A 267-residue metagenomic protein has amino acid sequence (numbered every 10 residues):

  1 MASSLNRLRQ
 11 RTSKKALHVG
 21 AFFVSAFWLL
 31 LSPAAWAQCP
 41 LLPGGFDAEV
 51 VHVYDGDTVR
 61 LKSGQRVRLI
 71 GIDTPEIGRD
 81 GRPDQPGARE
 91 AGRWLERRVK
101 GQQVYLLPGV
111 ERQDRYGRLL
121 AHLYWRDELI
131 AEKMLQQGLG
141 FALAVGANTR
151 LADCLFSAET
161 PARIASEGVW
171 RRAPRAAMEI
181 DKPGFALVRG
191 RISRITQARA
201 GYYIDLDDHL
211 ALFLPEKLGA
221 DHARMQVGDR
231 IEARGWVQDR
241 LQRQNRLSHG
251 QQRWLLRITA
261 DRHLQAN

Functional and structural regions predicted by a protein language model:
A2-R11, P33-N267: Small beta-barrel nucleic-acid-binding modules, primarily SNase/OB-fold domains and secondarily Tudor-like barrels
Q10-A26: Positively charged N-terminal leader segments that act as targeting/secretion signals
W28-S32: N-terminal targeting leader peptides, primarily classical Sec-type signal peptides for secretion
